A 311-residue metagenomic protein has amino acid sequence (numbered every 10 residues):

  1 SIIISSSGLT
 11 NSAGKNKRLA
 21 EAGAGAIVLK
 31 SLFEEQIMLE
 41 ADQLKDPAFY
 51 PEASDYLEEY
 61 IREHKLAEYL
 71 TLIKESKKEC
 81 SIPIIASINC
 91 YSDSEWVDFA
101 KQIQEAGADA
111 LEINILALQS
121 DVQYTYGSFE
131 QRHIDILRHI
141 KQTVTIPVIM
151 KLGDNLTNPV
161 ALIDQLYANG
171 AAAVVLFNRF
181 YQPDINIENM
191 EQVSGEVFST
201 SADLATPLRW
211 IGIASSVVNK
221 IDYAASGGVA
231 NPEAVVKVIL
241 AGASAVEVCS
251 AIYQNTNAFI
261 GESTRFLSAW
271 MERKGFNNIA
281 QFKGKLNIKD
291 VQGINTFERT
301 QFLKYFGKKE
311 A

Functional and structural regions predicted by a protein language model:
I3, S7, N11-P51, H64-I85 (+3 more regions): Alpha/beta enzyme core
E52-I61: Blade-loop segments of beta-propeller domains
V236-L240, E272, N277: Short glycine/proline-rich, acidic loop/turn segments that cap or connect secondary-structure elements
E247-N255: Helical hairpin unit composed of two closely spaced alpha helices linked by a short loop
N255-K274, A280-A311: C-terminal extensions of enzymes
